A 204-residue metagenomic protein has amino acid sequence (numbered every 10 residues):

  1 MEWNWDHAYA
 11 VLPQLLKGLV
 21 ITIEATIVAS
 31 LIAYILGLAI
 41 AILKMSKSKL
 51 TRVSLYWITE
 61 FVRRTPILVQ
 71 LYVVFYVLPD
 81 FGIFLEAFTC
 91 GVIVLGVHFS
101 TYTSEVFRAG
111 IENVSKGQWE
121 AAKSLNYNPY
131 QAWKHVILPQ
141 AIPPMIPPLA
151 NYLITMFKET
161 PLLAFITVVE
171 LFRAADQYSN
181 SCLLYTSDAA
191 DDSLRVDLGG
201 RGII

Functional and structural regions predicted by a protein language model:
M1-V11, A33-Y34, L38, V77 (+2 more regions): Short membrane-interfacial helix/loop motifs at transmembrane-helix boundaries
V28-T59: Transmembrane-helix boundary motif in ABC transporter permease subunits
I35-A39, L43, V97-I111, S115-Q118 (+3 more regions): Membrane-embedded alpha-helices of multi-pass transport/permease systems
V62-G91, A164-T167: Generic hydrophobic transmembrane alpha-helix motif, especially the helices
I111-Q131, H135-A141, A190: Short helix-to-coil transition segments within interhelical loops that connect adjacent transmembrane helices
Y127-L163: Transmembrane alpha-helices
P148-S187: Non-cytoplasmic
Y185-D192, I203: Conserved small/polar residues in nucleotide/adenosyl-binding loops
